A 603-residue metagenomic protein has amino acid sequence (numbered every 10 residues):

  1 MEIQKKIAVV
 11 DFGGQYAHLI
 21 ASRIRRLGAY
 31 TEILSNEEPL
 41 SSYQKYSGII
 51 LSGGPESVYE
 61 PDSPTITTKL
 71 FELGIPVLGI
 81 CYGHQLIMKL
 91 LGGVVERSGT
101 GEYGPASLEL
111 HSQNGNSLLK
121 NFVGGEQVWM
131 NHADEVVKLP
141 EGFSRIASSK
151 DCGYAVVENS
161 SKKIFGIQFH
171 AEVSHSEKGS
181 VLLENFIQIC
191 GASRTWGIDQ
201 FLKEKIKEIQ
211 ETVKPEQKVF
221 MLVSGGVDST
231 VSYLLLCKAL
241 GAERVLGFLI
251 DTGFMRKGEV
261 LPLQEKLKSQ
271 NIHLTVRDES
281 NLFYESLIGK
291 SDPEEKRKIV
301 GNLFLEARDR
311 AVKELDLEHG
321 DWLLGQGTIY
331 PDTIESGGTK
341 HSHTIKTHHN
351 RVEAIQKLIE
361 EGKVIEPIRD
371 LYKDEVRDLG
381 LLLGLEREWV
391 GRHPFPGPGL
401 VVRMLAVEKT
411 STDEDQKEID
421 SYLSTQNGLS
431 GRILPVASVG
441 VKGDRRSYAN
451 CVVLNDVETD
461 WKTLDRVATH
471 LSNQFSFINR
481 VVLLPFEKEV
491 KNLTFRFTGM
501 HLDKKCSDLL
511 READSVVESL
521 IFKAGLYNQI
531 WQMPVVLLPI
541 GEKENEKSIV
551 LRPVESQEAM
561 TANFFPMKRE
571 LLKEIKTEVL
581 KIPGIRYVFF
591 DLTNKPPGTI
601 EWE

Functional and structural regions predicted by a protein language model:
M1-E2, S42-K45, I209-Q217: Glycine-rich phosphate/diphosphate-binding loops that line cofactor/substrate pockets in enzymes
Q4-V9, G14-I80, H84-Q85, L91 (+1 more regions): Flexible gly/pro-rich beta->alpha loop and the following alpha-helix that scaffold active-site loops
V9, L51, G79, G166 (+3 more regions): Structural beta-sheet core signal
E37-Y46, K120, R310-D316: Short amphipathic alpha-helix with an adjacent loop that forms part of the alpha/beta core around
S41, E109-S117, S269, T425: Short, basic, low-complexity termini and linkers enriched in Ser/Thr/Gly/Pro that act as targeting/leader peptides
P61-I80, Q85-E177: Pocket-forming structural segment of enzyme catalytic cores
S161-T195, E578-L580: N-terminal segments that mediate ammonia production and transfer in glutamine-dependent amidotransferase systems
C190-E603: ATP/NTP-dependent adenylation/nucleotidyl-transfer catalytic domains that generate, transfer, or process NMP-activated
